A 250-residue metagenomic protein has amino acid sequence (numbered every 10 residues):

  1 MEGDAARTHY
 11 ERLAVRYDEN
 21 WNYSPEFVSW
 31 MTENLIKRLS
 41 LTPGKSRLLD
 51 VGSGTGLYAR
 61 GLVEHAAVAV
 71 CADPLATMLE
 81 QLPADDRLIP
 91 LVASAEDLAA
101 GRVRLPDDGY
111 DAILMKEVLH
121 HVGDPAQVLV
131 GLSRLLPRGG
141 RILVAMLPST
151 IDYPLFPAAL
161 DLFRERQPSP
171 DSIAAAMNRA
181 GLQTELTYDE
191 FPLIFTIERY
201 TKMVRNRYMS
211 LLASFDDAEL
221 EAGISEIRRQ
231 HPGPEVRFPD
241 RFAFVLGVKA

Functional and structural regions predicted by a protein language model:
M1-P43, L57, M78-Q81, N206-Y208: Conserved class I S-adenosyl-L-methionine
L49-G101: Class I SAM-dependent methyltransferase SAM/SAH-binding core
T55, Q183-A250: Conserved Class I S-adenosyl-L-methionine
L114: A conserved beta-strand element that flanks and buttresses the S-adenosyl-L-methionine
E117-V118: Short catalytic micro-motifs in class I SAM-dependent methyltransferases
A126-R138: A short glycine-rich, Lys/Arg-flanked "PGG" loop and its adjoining helix->strand segment in the class I
R141-P168: Conserved class I S-adenosyl-L-methionine
R166-A180: Short alpha-helix
